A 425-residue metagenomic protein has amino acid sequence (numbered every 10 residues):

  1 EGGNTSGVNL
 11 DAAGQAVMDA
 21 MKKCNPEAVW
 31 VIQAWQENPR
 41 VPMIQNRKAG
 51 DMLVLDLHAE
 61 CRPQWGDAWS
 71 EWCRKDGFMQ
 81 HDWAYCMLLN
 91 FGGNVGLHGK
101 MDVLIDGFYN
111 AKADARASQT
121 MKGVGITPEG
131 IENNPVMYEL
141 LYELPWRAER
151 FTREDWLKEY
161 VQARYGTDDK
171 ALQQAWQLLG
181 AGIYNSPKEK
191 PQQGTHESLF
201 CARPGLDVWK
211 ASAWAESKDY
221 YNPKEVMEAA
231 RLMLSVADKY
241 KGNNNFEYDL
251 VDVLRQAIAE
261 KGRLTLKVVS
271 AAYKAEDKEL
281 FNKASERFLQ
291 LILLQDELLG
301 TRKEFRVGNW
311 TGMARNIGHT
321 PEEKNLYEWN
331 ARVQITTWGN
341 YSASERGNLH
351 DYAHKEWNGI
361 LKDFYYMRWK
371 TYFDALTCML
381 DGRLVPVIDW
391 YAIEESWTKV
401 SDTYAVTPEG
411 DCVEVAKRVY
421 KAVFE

Functional and structural regions predicted by a protein language model:
E1-D169, Q173-Q174, G180, N185-P187 (+7 more regions): Catalytic-core regions of glycoside hydrolase
E1-G14, Y240, N244-K267, A275-E276 (+1 more regions): Aromatic-lined, polymer-binding surfaces characteristic of secreted/periplasmic polysaccharide-degrading enzymes
Y220-N243: Long, amphipathic alpha-helical regulatory blocks in the mid-to-C-terminal portion of eukaryotic proteins
L234-A237, L266, Y273, I292-L299: A structural signal for well-ordered alpha-helices, especially hydrophobic packing surfaces of coiled-coils
V236-L250, L298-M313: Short, solvent-exposed, charged loop/turn and helix-capping segments that join or cap alpha-helices on peripheral
A237, A272-E279, R302, L376-R383 (+1 more regions): Secondary-structure edge/capping motif, primarily at the C-terminal ends of alpha-helices and the immediately following
N245-F246, G262-A271, L280-F288, Q295: Conserved C-terminal helix/tail region of periplasmic/extracytoplasmic solute-binding proteins
W357-E425: Extended, compositionally biased alpha-helical segments that mediate assembly or anchoring
